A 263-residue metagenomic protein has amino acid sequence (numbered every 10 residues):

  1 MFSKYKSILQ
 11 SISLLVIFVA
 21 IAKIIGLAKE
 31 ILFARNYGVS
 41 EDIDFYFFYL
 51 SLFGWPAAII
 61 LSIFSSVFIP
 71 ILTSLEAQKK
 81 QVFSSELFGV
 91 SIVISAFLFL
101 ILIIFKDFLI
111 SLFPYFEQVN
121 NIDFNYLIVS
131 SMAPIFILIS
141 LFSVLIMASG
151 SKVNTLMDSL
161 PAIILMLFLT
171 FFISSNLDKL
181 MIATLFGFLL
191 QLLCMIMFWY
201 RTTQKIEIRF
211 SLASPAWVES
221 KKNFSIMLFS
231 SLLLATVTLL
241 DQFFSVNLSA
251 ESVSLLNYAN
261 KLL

Functional and structural regions predicted by a protein language model:
M1-I12, I196-L234, E251: Interhelical loop/hinge segments that connect adjacent transmembrane helices in multipass membrane
L15-F18, L145-F171: Alpha-helical transmembrane segments of multi-pass membrane transporters/permeases
I24-D44, I110-E117, L232-L263: Helix-terminus/linker motif at the lipid-water interface of multi-pass membrane proteins
A34, L61-S91, A148-V153: Transmembrane-helix boundary and interhelical linker motifs in polytopic inner-membrane proteins
F47-L72, N257-L263: Small-residue-rich midsections of specific transmembrane alpha-helices
F97-N120: Short membrane-interface helical motifs at transmembrane helix boundaries in multi-pass membrane transporters
F116-F142: Alpha-helical transmembrane segments of multi-pass membrane proteins
M157-F168, S175-T202: Hydrophobic alpha-helical transmembrane segments
